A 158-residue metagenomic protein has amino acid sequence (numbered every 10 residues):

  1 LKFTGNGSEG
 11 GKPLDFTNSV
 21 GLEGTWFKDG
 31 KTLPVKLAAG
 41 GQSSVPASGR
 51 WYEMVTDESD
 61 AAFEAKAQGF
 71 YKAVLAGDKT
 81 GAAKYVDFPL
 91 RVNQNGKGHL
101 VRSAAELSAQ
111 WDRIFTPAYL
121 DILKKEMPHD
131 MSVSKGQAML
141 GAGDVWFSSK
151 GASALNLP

Functional and structural regions predicted by a protein language model:
L1-N18, E23-G40: Central antiparallel beta-sheet cores of small beta-barrel/beta-sandwich binding domains
K2-K12, G98-K150: Surface-exposed, charged secondary-structure patches
Q42-K72: Short, low-complexity N-terminal intrinsically disordered segments enriched in polar/charged residues
A62-A65, G69, G81, R102 (+1 more regions): Extracytoplasmic/secreted proteins, especially bacterial periplasmic and envelope-associated proteins
V74-D78, G96: Mid-length scaffold segments of soluble, non-membrane domains
D78-P89: Short, well-ordered alpha-helical segments enriched in acidic and aromatic residues
P89-R91, D144-V145: Solvent-exposed loop/turn segments at secondary-structure junctions within structured extracellular/periplasmic domains
K150-P158: Short, low-complexity, Pro/Ser/Thr/Gly-rich segments in the mature regions of secreted, periplasmic
